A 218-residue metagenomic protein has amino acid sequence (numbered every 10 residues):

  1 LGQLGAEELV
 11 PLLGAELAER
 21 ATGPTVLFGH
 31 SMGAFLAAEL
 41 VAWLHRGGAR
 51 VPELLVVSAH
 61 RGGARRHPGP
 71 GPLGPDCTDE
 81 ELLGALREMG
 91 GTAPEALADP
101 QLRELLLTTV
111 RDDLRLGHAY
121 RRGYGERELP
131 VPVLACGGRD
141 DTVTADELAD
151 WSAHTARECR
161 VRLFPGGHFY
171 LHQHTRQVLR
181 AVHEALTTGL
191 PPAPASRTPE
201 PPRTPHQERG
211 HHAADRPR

Functional and structural regions predicted by a protein language model:
L1-P199, R203, H212, R216-R218: Non-catalytic, mobile gating and regulatory segments of ester bond hydrolases
